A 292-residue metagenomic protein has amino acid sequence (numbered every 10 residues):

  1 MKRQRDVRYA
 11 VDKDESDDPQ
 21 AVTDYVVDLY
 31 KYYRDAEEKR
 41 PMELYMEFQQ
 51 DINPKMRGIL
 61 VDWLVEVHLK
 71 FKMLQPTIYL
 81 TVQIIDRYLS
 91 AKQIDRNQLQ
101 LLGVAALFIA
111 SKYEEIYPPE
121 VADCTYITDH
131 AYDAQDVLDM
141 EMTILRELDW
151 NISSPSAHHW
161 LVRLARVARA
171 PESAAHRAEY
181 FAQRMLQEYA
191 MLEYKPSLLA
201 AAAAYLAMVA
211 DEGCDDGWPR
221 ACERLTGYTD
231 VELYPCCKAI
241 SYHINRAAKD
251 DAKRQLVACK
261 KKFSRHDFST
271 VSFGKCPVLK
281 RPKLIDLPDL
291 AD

Functional and structural regions predicted by a protein language model:
M1-V104, F108-D292: Acidic, serine/threonine-rich low-complexity regulatory regions at protein termini of eukaryotic cell-cycle
